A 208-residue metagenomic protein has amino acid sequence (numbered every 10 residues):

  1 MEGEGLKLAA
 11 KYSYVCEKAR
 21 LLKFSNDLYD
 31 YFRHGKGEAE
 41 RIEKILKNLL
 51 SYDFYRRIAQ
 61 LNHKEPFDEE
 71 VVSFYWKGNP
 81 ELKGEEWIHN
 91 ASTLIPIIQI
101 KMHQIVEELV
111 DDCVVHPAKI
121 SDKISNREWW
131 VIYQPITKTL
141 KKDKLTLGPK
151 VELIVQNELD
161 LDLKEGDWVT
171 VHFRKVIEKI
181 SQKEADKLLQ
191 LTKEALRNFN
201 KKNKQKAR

Functional and structural regions predicted by a protein language model:
M1-I105: N-terminal intrinsically disordered, low-complexity, charge/repeat-rich segments that act as generic
E108-N126, I132: Structural detector for short beta-strands of small beta-barrel domains
W130-P135, K144: Short, acidic/hydrophobic/Gly-rich beta-strand patch recurrent on exposed beta strands that often constitutes part
L140-L161: Beta-strand/loop nucleic-acid-binding surfaces
L159, V171-E184: Short, charged beta-turn/beta-strand-edge "cap" motif at the junction between a beta-strand and an adjacent loop
D167-W168: Structural motif
K183-R208: Short peripheral tails and domain-boundary helices/loops at the edges of structured domains
